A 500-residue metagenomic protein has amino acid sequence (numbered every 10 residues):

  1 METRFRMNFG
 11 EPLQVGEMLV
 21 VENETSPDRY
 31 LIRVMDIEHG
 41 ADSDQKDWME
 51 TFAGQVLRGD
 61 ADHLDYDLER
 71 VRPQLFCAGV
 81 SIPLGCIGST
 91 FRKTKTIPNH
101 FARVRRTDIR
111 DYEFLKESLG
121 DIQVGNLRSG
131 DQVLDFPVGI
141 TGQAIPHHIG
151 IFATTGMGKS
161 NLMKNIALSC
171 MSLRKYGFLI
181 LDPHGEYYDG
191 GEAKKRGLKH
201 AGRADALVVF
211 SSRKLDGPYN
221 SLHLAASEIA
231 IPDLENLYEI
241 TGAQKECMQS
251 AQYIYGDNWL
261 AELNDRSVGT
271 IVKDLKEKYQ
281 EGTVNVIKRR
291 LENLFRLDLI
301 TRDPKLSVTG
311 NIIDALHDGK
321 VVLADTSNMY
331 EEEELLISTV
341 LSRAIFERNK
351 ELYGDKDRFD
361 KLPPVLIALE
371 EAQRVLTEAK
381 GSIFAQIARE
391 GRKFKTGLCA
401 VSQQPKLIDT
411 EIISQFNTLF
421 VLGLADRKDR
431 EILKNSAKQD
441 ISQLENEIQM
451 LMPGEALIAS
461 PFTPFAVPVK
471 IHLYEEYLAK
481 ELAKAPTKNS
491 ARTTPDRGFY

Functional and structural regions predicted by a protein language model:
M1-T154, N161-I166, D357, K361-P363: Basic- and hydrophobic-enriched, low-structure N-terminal and domain-boundary segments that flank ATP-binding catalytic
E38-H39, G85-G88, P146, H184-Y188 (+7 more regions): Conserved nucleotide-binding/hydrolysis micro-motifs of P-loop NTPases
Y66, A388-V467: Conserved ATP-driven motor cores of ASCE-family P-loop NTPases powering translocation/secretion/packaging/pilus
L119-S211, E378, F384, T410 (+2 more regions): Glycine-rich phosphate-binding loop of nucleotide-binding enzymes
I149, V322-A324, C399: Conserved beta-strand position immediately N-terminal to the Walker
L168, G185-G197, R213-A388, K393 (+1 more regions): P-loop NTPase motor domains
D314, L336, M452-Y500: Conserved P-loop NTPase motor module
